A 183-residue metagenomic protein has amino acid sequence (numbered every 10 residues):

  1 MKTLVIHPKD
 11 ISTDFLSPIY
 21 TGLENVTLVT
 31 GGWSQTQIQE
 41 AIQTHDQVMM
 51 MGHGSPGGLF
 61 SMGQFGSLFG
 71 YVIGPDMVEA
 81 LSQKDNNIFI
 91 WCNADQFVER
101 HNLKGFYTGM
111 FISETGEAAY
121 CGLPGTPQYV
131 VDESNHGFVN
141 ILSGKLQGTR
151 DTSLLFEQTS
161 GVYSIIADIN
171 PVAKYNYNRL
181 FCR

Functional and structural regions predicted by a protein language model:
M1-M51, I88-A94: A domain-level signal for caspase-like cysteine endopeptidase catalytic cores and their zymogen-processing architecture
D14-P18, L59-G63, V98-H101, G116-A118: A short acidic (Asp/Glu
L23-N25, K84, N102: A generic structural signal for alpha->beta connector loops
T36-A41, L59-F60, M77-E79, E99-R100: Short, T/G/N/S-enriched strand-turn elements that build extracellular solenoid repeat scaffolds
M50-G52, L68, Y107: Short glycine/serine/threonine-biased micro-segments
H53-G58, F138-N140: Short, basic, helix/turn surface patches
S55-S82: A short, glycine/acidic-enriched catalytic loop
N86-R183: Active-site-proximal C-terminal subdomain of hydrolase catalytic domains
